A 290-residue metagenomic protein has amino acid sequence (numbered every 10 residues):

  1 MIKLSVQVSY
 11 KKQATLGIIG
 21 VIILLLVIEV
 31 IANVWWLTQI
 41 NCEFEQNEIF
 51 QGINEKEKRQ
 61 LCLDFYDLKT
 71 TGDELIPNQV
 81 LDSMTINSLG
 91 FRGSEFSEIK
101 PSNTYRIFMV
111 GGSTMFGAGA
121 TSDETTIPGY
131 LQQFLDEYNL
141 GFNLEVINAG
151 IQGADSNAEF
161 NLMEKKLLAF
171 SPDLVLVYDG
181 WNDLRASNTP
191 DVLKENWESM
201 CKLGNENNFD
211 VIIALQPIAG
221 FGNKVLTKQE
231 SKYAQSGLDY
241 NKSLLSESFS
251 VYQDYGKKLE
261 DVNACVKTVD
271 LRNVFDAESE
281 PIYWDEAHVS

Functional and structural regions predicted by a protein language model:
M1-Y10: N-terminal Lys/Arg-rich, disordered targeting/topogenic segments
A14-L16, Y255-K267, I282-S290: Histidine-centered active-site loop/cap adjacent to the catalytic His in serine esterases/O-acetyl transfer systems
L16-I31: Hydrophobic membrane-insertion alpha-helices, especially the h-region of bacterial N-terminal signal peptides
I40-T121, T125-F134, Y138-N139, A277-S279: Membrane/wall-proximal cationic-aromatic binding patches
S97, F108-V110, F116, A120 (+2 more regions): Oxyanion-hole/transition-state-stabilizing segment in secreted/luminal serine hydrolases and related acyltransferases
R106-M109, M115, E145-G150, L174-D179 (+2 more regions): Structural recognition of the beta-strand scaffold that forms the well-ordered cores of secreted hydrolase catalytic
Y130-Q132, N139-A169, V175: A conserved hydrophobic secondary-structure block that centers on an alpha-helix together with its immediately flanking
D179-K258, D276-P281: Serine-dependent acyl-ester chemistry module
